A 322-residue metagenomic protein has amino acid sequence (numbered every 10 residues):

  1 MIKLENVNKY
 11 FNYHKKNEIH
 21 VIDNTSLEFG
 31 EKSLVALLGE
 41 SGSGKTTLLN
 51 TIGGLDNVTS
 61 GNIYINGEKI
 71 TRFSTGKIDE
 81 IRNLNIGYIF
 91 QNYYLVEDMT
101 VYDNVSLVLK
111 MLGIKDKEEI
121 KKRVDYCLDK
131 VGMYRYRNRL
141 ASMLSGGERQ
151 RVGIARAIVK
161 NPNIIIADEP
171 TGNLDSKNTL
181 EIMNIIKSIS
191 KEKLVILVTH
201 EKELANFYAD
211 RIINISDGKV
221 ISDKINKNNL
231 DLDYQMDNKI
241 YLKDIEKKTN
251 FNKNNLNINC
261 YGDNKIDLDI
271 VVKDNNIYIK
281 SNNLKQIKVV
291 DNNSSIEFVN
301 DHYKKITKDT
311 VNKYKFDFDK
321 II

Functional and structural regions predicted by a protein language model:
G53: Helix-to-loop junction immediately C-terminal to a conserved catalytic motif
G61-F73: Conserved ABC transporter NBD signature motif
M99-L107: Short coil-to-helix segment of the ABC ATPase nucleotide-binding domain corresponding to the Q-loop/switch region
L140-L144, E148-Q150: Conserved ABC ATPase signature
V159-N163: A short, proline-enriched helix->beta-strand linker immediately N-terminal to the Walker B motif in ABC-type P-loop
I165-D168: Catalytic Walker B motif of ABC-type/P-loop ATPase nucleotide-binding domains
I185-L197: Conserved catalytic loops of ABC-family nucleotide-binding domains
